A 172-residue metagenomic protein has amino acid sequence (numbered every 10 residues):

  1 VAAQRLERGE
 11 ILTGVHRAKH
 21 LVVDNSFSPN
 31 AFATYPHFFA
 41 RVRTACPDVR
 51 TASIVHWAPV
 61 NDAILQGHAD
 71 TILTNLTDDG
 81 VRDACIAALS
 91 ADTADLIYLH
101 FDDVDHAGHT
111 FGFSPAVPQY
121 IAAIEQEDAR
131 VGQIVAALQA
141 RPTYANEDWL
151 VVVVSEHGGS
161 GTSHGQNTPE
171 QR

Functional and structural regions predicted by a protein language model:
V1-D92: Active-site-proximal alpha/beta segments of enzymes that process anionic O-linked groups
E7-T13, F111, Q166-R172: Short, flexible, mixed-charge acidic loops at enzyme active sites
H16, D102, E156-G158: Solvent-exposed coil/turn segments that connect beta secondary-structure elements in extracytoplasmic/periplasmic
N25-Y35, P118-E125, T168-P169: A short beta-strand-to-alpha-helix junction
S53, L99, V151-V153: Structural beta-sheet core signal
P59-I72, I86-Q133: Active-site His/acidic residue clusters
Q66-T74, S163-R172: Aromatic- and acidic-residue-enriched segments that line the glycan-binding/catalytic groove of carbohydrate-active
Q126-N167: Metal-dependent active-site segment of extracytoplasmic phospho-/sulfohydrolases and closely related
